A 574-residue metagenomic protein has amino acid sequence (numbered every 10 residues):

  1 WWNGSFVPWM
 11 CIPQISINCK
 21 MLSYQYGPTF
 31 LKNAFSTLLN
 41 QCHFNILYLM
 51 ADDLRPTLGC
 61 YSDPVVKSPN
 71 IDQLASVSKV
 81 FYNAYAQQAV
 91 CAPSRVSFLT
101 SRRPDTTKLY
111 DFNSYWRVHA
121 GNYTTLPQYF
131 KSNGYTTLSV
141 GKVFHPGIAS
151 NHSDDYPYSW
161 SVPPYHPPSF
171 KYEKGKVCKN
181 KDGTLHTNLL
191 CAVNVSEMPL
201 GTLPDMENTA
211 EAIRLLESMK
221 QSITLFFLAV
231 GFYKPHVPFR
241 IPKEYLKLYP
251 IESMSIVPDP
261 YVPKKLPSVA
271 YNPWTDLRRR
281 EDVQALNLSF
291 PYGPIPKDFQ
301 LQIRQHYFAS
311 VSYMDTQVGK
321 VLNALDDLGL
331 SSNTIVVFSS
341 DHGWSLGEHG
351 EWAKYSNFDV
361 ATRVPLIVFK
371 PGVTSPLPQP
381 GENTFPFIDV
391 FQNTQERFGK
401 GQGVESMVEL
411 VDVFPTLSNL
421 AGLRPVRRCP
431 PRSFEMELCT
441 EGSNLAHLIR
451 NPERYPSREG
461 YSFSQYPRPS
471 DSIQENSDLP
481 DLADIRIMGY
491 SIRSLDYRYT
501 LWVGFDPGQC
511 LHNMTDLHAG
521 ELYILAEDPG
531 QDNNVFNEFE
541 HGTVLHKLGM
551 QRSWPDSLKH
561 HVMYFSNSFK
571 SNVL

Functional and structural regions predicted by a protein language model:
W2-I12, I17, Y24-G27, A34-M514 (+1 more regions): Formylglycine-dependent sulfatase
S23, N572-L574: A positional/structural detector of protein chain ends, strongest at the extreme C-terminus and weakly at the extreme
N83, S139, R458-S462, Q551-S568: Bilobed periplasmic-binding protein-like "clamshell/Venus-flytrap" ligand-binding domains
P263, C429-S433, H560-S571: Short, flexible loop/turn segments with low-complexity composition
L525-A526: Catalytic cores of PAPS-dependent sulfotransferases and nucleotide-sugar/CMP/GDP-dependent glycosyltransferases
